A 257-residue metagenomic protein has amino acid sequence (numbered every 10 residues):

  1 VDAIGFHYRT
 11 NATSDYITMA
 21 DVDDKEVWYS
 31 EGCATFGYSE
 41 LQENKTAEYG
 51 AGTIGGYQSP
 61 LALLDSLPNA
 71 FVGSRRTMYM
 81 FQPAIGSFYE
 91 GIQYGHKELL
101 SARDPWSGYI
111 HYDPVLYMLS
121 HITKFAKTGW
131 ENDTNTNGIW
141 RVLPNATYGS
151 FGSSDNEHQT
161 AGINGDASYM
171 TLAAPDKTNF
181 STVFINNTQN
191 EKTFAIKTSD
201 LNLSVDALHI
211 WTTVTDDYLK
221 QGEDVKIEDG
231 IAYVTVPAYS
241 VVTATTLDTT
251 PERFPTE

Functional and structural regions predicted by a protein language model:
V1-D2, V22-V27, S74-Y79, T128 (+1 more regions): Loop/turn elements at helix/coil->beta-strand transitions in domains of secreted/extracellular proteins
V1-Y38: Active-site neighborhood of glycoside hydrolase catalytic domains
I4, L119, Y239: Conserved, mostly hydrophobic/aromatic
F6-T10, S30-A34, F81-I85, F184-T188 (+1 more regions): Active-site-proximal beta-strand/loop segments in catalytic clefts of secreted hydrolases
Y29-S153: Aromatic/acidic polysaccharide-binding cleft in carbohydrate-active enzymes
R141-S204, Y239: Carbohydrate-binding surface patches
S199-Y218: Solvent-exposed beta-hairpin/edge-strand motifs
E223-T256: C-terminal beta-strand-rich structural cap/linker in extracellular carbohydrate-active enzymes
